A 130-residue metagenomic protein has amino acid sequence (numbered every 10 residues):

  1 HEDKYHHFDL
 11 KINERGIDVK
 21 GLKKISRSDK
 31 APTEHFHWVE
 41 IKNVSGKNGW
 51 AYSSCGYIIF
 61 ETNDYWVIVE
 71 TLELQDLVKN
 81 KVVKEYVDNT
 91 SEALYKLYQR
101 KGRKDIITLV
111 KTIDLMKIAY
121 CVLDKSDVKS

Functional and structural regions predicted by a protein language model:
H1-S130: Nucleic-acid endonuclease domains
